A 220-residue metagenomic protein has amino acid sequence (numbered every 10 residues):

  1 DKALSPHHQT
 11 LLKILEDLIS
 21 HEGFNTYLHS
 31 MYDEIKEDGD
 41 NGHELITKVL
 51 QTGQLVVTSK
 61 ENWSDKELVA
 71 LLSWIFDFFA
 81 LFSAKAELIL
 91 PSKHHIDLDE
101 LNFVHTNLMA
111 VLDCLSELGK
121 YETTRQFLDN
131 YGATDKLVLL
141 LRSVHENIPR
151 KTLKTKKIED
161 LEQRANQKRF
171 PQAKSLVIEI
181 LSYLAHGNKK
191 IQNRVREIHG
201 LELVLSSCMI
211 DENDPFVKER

Functional and structural regions predicted by a protein language model:
D1-R220: Extended alpha-helical scaffold regions
